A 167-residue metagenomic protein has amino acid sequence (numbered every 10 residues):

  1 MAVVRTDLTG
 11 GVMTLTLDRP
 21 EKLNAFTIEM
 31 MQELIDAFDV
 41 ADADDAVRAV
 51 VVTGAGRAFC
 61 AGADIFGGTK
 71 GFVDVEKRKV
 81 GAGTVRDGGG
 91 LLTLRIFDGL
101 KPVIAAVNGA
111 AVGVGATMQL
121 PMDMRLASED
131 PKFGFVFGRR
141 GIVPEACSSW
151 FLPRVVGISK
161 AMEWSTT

Functional and structural regions predicted by a protein language model:
M1-A55, G71: Conserved CoA-thioester-binding segment of acyl-CoA-metabolizing enzymes
M1-V3, I35-D39, G89-L94, L120 (+1 more regions): A generic local structural motif
V3, E21, A25, Q32 (+4 more regions): Residues at secondary-structure transition points
L15, V52, D64, M118-Q119: Hydrophobic/aromatic residues within transmembrane alpha-helices of multi-pass small-molecule transporters
D18, A63, N108: Histidine-centered beta-alpha loop that forms part of the nucleotide-sugar donor binding/catalytic region in diverse
G54-D98, A111, G141: Glycine- (often His-adjacent) and acidic-residue-rich active-site loop that binds/positions the CoA thioester
L94-T167: Crotonase-fold acyl-CoA enzyme core
